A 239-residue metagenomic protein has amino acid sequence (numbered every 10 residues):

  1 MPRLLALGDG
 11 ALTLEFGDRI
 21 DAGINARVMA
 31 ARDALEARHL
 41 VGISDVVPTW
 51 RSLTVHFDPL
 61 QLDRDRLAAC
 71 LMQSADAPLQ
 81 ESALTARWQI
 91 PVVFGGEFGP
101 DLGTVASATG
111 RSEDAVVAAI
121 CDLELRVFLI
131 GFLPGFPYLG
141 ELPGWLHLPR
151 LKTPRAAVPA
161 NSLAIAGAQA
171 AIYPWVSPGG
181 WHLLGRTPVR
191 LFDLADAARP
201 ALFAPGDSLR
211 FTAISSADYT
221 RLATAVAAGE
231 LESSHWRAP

Functional and structural regions predicted by a protein language model:
M1-P239: Glycine-rich active-site loops that engage anionic ligands at enzyme catalytic sites
